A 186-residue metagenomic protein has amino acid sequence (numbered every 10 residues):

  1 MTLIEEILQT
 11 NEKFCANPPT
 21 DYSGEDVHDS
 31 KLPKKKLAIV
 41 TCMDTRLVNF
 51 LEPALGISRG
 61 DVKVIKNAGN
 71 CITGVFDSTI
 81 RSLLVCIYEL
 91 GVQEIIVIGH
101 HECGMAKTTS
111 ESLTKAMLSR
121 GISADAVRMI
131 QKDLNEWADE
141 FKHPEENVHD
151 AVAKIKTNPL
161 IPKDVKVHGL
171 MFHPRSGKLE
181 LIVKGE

Functional and structural regions predicted by a protein language model:
M1-K35, N70-T79, I87-V92, M105-E186: Divalent-metal-activated hydrolytic enzyme cores
S30-R46: N-terminal low-complexity or amphipathic/hydrophobic leaders
V40-C42, K66, I98-H100, L170-H173: Short beta-strand segments
D44-R46, H101-M105: Gly/Ser/Thr-rich loops at beta-strand to alpha-helix junctions that form or flank small-molecule/cofactor-binding
E52-I57: Short Gly/aromatic-enriched secondary-structure transition segments
K63-C71: A short, structured active-site edge motif that brings together acidic residues
Q93-V97: Well-ordered alpha/beta subsegment
